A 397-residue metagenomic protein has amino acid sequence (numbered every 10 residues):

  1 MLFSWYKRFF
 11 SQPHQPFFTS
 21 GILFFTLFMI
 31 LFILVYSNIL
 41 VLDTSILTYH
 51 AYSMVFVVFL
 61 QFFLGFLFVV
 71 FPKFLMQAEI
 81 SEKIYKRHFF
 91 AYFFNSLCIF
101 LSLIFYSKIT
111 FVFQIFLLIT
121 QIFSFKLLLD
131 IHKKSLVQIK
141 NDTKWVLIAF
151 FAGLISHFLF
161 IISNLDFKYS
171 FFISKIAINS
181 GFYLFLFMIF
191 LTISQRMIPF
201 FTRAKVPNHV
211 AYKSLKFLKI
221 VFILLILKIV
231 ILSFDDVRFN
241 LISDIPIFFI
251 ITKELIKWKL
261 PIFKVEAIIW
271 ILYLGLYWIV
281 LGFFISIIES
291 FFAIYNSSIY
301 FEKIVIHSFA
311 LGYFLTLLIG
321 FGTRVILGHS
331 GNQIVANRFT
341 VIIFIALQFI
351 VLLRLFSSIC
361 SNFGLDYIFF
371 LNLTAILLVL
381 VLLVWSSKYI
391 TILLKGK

Functional and structural regions predicted by a protein language model:
M1-K397: Hydrophobic alpha-helical transmembrane segments of multi-pass integral membrane proteins
